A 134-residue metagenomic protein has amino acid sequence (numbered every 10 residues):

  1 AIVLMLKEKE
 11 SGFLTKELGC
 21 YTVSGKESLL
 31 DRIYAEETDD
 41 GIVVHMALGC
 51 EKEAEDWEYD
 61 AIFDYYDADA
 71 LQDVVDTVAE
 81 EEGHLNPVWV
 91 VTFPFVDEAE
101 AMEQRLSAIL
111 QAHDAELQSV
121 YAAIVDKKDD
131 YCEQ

Functional and structural regions predicted by a protein language model:
A1-R32: Charge-rich, low-complexity N-terminal segments
V3-L4, R32, G41-A47, P87-F93 (+1 more regions): Ordered hydrophobic segments in well-structured contexts
K9, E17, E55, Y59-I62 (+2 more regions): A general marker of short, structured functional hotspots
L18, L29-I33, V74-V78, M102-R105 (+1 more regions): Sparse, context-dependent recognition of short Cys/His-centered cofactor- or disulfide-binding micro-motifs
C20-A68: Amphipathic, interaction-prone secondary-structure segments
E36-T38, K52, A68, V74-V75 (+1 more regions): DE-rich, low-complexity intrinsically disordered acidic tracts
K52-Q104: Intrinsically disordered, low-complexity regulatory segments enriched in Ser/Thr/Pro and charged residues
E82-Q134: Ampiphathic alpha-helical segments that act as solvent-exposed interaction surfaces
